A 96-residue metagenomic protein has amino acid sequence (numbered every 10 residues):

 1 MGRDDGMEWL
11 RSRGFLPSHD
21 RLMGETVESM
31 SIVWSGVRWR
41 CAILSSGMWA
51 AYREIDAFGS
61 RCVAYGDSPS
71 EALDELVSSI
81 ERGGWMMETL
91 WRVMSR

Functional and structural regions predicted by a protein language model:
M1-D4, S78-W85, L90-R96: Short intrinsically disordered terminal tails
M1-G36: Negatively charged, low-complexity tracts enriched in Asp/Glu with abundant Ser/Thr
W39-G59: Short aromatic-glycine-(Arg/Gly/Cys) micro-motifs in beta-strand/loop hairpins
I55-E71: A short, exposed loop/beta-hairpin motif centered on an aromatic-Gly-Thr core
E71-V77: Acidic helix/loop or adjacent segment enriched in Glu/Asp that either coordinates divalent metal
